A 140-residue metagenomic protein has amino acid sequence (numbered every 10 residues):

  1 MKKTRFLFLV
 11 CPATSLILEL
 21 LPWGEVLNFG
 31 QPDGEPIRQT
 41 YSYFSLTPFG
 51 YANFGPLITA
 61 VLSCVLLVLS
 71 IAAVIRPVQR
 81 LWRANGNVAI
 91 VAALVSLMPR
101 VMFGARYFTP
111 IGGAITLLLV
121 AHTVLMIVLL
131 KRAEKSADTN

Functional and structural regions predicted by a protein language model:
M1-K3, Q79-V88, E134-T139: Membrane-interface extramembranous regions at the lipid-water interface
K3, P48-I58, V78-L81, G104-Y107 (+1 more regions): Membrane-interfacial loop-to-transmembrane-helix junctions in polytopic alpha-helical membrane proteins
T4-V65: Hydrophobic transmembrane helix segments
F8-T14, S63-V68, L117-K131: Hydrophobic cores of alpha-helical transmembrane segments in multi-pass inner/ER membrane proteins, independent
T14-P22, V91-V101: Aromatic-anchored segments of alpha-helical transmembrane domains
L21, A72-V78, V128-E134: Structural signal for the C-terminal ends of transmembrane alpha-helices and the immediately following loop
F54-V95: Loop-to-transmembrane helix junctions at the membrane interface
V95-N140: Alpha-helical transmembrane segments of multi-pass integral membrane proteins, characterized by long hydrophobic
